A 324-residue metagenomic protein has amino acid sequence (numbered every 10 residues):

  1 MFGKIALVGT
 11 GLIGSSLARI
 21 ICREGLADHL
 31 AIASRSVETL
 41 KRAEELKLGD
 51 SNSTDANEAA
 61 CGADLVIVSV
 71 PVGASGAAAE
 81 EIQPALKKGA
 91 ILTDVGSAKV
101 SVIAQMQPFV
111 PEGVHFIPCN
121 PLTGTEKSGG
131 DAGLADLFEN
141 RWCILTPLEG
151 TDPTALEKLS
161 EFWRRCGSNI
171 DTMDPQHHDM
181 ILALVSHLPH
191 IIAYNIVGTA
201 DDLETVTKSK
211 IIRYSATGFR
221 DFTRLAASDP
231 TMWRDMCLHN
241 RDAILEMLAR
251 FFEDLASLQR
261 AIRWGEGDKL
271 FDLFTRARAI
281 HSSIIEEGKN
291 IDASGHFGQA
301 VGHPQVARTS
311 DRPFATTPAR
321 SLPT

Functional and structural regions predicted by a protein language model:
M1-G62: NAD(P)+-binding Rossmann beta1-loop-alpha1 motif at the extreme N-terminus of oxidoreductases
N57-L86, A90-I91: Rossmann-like NAD(P)-binding element
S69-P71, G96, P147: Glycine-rich, N-terminal phosphate-binding loop of Rossmann-like dinucleotide-binding domains
E80-D131: Rossmann-like NAD(P)(H) cofactor-binding subdomain of soluble oxidoreductases
L137-R224: Internal alpha-helical scaffold of NAD(P)-dependent oxidoreductase catalytic cores
K208-A277: Interdomain hinge/lid region at the active-site interface of Rossmann-like NAD(P)-dependent oxidoreductases
V301-H303, A307-R308, A315, L322: Short, low-complexity intrinsically disordered segments enriched in A/P/G/S/L with frequent Arg, especially at protein
